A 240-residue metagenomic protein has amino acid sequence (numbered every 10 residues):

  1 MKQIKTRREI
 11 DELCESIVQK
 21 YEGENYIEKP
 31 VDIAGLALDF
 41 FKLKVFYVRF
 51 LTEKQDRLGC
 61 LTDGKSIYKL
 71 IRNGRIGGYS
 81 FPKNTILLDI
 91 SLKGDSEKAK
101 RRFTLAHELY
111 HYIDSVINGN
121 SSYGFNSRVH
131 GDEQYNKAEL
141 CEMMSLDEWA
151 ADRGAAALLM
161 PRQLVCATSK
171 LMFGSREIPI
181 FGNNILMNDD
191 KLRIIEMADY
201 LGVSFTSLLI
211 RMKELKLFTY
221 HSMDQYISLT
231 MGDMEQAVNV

Functional and structural regions predicted by a protein language model:
M1-V240: Active-site hotspot residues in diverse enzymes, especially metal/ion-binding acidic/histidine motifs
